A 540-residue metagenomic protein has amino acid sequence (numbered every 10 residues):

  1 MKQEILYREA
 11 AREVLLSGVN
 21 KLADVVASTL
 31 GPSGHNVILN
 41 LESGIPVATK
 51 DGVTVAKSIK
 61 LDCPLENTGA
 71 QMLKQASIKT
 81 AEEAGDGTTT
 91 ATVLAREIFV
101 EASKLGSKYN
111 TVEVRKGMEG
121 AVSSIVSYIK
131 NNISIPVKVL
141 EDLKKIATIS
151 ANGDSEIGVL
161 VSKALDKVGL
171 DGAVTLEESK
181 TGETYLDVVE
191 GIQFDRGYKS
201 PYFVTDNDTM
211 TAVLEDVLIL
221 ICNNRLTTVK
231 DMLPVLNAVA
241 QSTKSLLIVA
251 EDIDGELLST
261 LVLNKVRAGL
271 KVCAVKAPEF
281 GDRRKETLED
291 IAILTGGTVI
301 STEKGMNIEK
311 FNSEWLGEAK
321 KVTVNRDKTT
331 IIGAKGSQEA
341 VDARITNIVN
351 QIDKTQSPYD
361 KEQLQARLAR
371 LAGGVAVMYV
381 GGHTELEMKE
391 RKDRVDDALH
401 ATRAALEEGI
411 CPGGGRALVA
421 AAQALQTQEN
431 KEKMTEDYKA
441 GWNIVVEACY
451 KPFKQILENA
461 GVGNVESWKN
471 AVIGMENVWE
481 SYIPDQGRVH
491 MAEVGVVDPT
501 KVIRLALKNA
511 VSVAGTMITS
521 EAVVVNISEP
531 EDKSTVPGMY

Functional and structural regions predicted by a protein language model:
M1-R12, D62-G69, V114, A334-V341 (+2 more regions): Disorder-to-helix initiation segments
M1-S43: N-terminal, positively charged regions that mediate nucleic acid binding
Y7, L15, K60, E66-N67 (+2 more regions): Extended, low-charge hydrophobic alpha-helical regions
L15, G31, G85, K108 (+8 more regions): Residue-level signature of catalytic and energy-coupling elements of molecular machines, predominantly ATP/GTP-dependent
G44-A81, K199-M210, D216, C222-N237: Glycine-rich oxoanion-binding loops at beta->alpha junctions
L65, A81-A91, A95, K104-I125: Hydrophobic, well-structured modules enriched for small/aliphatic residues and gly/pro motifs, marking either
S107-A147, V213-D216, I221-C222, E309-K335 (+3 more regions): A structural-propensity feature for long, helix-poor, extended segments
S123-P412, V523-Y540: Long, structured protein-protein interaction/assembly regions in large complexes
